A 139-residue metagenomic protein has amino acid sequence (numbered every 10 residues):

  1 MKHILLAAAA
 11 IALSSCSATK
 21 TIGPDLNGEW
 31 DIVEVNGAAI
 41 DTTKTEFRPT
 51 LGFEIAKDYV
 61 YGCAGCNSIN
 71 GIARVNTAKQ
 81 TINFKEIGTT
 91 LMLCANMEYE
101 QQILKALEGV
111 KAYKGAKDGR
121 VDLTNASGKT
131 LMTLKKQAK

Functional and structural regions predicted by a protein language model:
M1-D25: Bacterial Sec-dependent N-terminal signal peptides
C16-K139: Lipid interaction determinants
